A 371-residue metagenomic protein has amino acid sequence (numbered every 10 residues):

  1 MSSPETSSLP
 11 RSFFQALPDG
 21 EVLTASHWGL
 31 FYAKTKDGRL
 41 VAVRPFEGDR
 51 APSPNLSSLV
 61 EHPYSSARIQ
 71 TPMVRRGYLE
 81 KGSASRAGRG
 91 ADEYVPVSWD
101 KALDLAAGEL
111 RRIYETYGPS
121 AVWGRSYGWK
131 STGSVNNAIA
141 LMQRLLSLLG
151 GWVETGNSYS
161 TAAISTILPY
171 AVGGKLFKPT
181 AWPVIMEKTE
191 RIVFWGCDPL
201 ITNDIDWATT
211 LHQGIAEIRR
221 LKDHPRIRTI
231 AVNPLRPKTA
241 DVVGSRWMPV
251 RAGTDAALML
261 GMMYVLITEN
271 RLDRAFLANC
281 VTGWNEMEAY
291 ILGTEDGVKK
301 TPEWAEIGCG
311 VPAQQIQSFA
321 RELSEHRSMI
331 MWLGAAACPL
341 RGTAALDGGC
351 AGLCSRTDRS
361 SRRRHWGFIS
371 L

Functional and structural regions predicted by a protein language model:
M1-R271: N-terminal export/assembly segments and adjacent metallocofactor-ligating motifs of anaerobic energy-metabolism
Y64, V97, K101, N136 (+7 more regions): Conserved active-site and cofactor/substrate-binding residues in soluble primary-metabolism enzymes
Y117-A121, L272-L277, I330, R359-W366: Flexible, glycine/charged-enriched surface loops at secondary-structure junctions
Y117-G118, G150, A171-K178, L277 (+3 more regions): Glycine-centered helix-coil hinge/cap
V122-W123, I192, C309, M329-L333: Generic beta-sheet signal
R125-G133, W304-G308, G334-L340, L371: Conserved short loop/turn motifs at secondary-structure junctions
D223-A231, L235-H326: Long, well-ordered, tryptophan-enriched scaffold segments
L323-L371: A glycine-rich, hydrophobic/aromatic-adjacent loop/helix-cap motif
